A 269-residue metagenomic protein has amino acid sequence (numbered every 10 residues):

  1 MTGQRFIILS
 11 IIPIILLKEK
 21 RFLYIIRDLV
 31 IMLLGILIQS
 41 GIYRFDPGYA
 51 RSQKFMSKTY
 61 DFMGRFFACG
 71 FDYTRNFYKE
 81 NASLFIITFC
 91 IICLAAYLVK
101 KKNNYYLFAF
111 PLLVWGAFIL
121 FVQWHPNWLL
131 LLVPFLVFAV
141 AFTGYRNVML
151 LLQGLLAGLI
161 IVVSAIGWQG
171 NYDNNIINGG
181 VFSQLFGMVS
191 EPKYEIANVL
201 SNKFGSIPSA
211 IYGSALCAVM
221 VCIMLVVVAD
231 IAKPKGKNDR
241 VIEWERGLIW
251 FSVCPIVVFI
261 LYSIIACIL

Functional and structural regions predicted by a protein language model:
M1-L17, L129-L132: Transmembrane-embedded, aromatic-rich helix segments that form part of the hydrophobic channel/pocket engaging
I8, H125-R146, I211-V219: Hydrophobic/aromatic-rich transmembrane helices and adjacent perimembrane loops
L9-I12, F89-L94, F110-F118, L131-V137 (+1 more regions): Hydrophobic, membrane-inserted alpha-helices
I15-L107, V114, N178-C217, A229-R240 (+1 more regions): Primarily membrane-embedded glycan-assembly and transfer machineries that use lipid-linked glycans
Y24-L29, K102-P111, Y145-G154, G247-I249: Membrane-interfacial loop-to-transmembrane alpha-helix junctions, especially the N-terminal start
M32-R44, L113-V122, G154-W168, V258-Y262: Aromatic-anchored segments of alpha-helical transmembrane domains
L120-L132, Q169-N174: Membrane-interface catalytic loops of GT-C/OST-like multi-pass glycosylation enzymes that act
T143-L269: C-terminal multi-pass transmembrane helix bundles with aromatic-rich, positive-inside signatures
